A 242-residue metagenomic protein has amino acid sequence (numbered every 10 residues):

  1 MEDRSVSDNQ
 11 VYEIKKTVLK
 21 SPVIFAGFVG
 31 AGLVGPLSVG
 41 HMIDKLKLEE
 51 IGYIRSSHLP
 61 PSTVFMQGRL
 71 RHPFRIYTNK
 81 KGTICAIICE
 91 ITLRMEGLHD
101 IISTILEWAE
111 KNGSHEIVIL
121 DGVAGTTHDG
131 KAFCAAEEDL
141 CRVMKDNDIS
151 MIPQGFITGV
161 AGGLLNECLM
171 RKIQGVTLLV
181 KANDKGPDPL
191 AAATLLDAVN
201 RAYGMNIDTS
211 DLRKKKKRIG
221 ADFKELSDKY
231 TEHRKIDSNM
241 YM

Functional and structural regions predicted by a protein language model:
E2-E90: N-terminal short beta-loop-beta anion/metal-coordinating cradle
A26-G27, I87-I88, I119-D121, L179-K181: Short beta-strand segments
F28-V34, L93-M95, G122-T127, T158 (+1 more regions): Gly/Ser/Thr-rich loops at beta-strand to alpha-helix junctions that form or flank small-molecule/cofactor-binding
G40-K45, I102-L106, A193-D197: Short, solvent-exposed amphipathic alpha-helical segments in soluble enzyme and RNA/protein-processing domains
E49, L106-I117, L169-Q174, R201-I207: Secondary-structure boundary elements
M95-R142: Internal, conserved structured core segments that host functional sites
T126-A202, M240: Catalytic cores of processing enzymes, dominated by hydrolases/peptidases, characterized by acidic/His-rich
G186-M242: A conserved C-terminal secondary-structure "cap"
